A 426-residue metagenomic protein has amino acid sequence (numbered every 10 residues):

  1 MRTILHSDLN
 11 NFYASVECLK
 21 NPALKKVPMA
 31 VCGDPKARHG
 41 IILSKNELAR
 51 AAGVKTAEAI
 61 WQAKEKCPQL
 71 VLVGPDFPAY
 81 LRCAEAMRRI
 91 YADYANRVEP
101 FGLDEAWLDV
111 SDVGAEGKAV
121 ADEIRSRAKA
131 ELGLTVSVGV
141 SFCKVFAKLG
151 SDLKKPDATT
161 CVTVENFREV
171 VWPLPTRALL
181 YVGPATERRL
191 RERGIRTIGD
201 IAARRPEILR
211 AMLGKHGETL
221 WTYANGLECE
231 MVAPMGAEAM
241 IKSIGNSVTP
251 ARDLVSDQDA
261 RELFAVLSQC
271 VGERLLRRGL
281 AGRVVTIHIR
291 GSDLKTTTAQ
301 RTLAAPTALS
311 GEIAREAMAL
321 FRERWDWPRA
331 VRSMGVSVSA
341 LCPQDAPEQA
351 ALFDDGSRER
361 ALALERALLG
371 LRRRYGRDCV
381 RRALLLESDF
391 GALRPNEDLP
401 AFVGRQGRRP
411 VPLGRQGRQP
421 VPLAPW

Functional and structural regions predicted by a protein language model:
M1-T222, M235, E273, G356-W426: Gly/Gly-Pro- and Ser/Thr-rich, intrinsically disordered tail segments characteristic of DNA damage-repair and tolerance
F12, P35-R38, S292-K295, L341-Q344: Short, charged/polar surface micro-motifs in flexible loops or helix N-caps
K25-V27, P68, L134, A281-R283 (+3 more regions): A generic structural signal for short beta-strands and their flanking turns/coil linkers
A106-S111, T298-R301, P343, E348-D354: Short, hydrophobic beta-strand segments
F142-V145, N225-G226, A281-S292, V331-C342 (+1 more regions): A glycine-rich phosphate-binding loop feature that marks nucleotide/adenosyl-phosphate handling sites
A178, T186-V331, A424-W426: DNA-contacting surface of Y-family translesion DNA polymerases
T307-A308, E312-R374: C-terminal hydrophobic structural anchor segments that stabilize assembly/packing rather than catalytic chemistry
